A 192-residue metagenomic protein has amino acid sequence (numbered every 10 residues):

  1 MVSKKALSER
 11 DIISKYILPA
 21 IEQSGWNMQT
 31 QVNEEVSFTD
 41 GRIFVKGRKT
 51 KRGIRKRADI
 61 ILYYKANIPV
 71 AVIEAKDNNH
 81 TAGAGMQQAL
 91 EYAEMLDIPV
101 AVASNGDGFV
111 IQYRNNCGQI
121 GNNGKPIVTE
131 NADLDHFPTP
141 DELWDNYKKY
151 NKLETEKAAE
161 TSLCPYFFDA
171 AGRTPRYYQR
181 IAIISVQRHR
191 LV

Functional and structural regions predicted by a protein language model:
M1-A71, K76-V192: ATP-dependent helicase/translocase motor core
